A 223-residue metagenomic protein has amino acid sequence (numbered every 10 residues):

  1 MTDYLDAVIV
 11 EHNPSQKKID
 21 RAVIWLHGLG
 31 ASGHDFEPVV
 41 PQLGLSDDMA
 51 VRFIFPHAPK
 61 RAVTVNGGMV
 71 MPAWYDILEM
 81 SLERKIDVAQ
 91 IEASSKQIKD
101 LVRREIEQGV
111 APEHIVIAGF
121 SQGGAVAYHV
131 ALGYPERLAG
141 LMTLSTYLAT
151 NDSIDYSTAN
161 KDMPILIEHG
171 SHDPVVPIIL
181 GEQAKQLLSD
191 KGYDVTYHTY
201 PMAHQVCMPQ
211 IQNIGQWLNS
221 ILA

Functional and structural regions predicted by a protein language model:
T2-H114: Serine-hydrolase catalytic machinery in alpha/beta-hydrolase-like enzymes
R21, M163-P164: Alpha/beta-hydrolase fold active-site loops
F36-P41, P177-L187: Short alpha-helix in the alpha/beta-hydrolase fold that links the catalytic acid
L43-M49, G109-V110, Y134-R137, D190-Y193 (+1 more regions): Short helix-capping segments at alpha-helix termini
H57, A118, L144-S145, E168 (+1 more regions): Alpha/beta-hydrolase-fold catalytic nucleophile elbow
I106, E113-N160: Primarily recognizes the serine-hydrolase "nucleophile elbow" in alpha/beta-hydrolase and SGNH/GDSL folds
L166, E182-A223: C-terminal catalytic histidine-bearing segment of alpha/beta-hydrolase fold enzymes
I167-H169, D173: Short beta-strand/loop motif that positions the catalytic acidic residue of the alpha/beta-hydrolase fold
